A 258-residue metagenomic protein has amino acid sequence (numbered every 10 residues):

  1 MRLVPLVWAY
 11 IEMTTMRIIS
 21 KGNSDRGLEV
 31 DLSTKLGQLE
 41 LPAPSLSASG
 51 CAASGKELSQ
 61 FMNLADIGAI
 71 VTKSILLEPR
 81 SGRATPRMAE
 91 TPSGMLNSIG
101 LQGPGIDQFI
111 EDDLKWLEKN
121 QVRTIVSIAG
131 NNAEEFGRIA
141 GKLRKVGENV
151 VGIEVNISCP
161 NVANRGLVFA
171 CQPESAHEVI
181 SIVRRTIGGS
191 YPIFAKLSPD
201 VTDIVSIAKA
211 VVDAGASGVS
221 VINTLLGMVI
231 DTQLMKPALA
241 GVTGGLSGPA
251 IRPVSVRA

Functional and structural regions predicted by a protein language model:
I11-T124, A129-N131: N-terminal capping/small domains of soluble enzymes
T34, Q38, E135, T202-I204: N-terminal active-site wall of soluble small-molecule enzyme domains
S81-T85, I110, F136-I139, R165-L167: Short, conserved acidic/polar surface loops in the N-terminal third of protein domains
G137-A258: Alpha/beta enzyme core
